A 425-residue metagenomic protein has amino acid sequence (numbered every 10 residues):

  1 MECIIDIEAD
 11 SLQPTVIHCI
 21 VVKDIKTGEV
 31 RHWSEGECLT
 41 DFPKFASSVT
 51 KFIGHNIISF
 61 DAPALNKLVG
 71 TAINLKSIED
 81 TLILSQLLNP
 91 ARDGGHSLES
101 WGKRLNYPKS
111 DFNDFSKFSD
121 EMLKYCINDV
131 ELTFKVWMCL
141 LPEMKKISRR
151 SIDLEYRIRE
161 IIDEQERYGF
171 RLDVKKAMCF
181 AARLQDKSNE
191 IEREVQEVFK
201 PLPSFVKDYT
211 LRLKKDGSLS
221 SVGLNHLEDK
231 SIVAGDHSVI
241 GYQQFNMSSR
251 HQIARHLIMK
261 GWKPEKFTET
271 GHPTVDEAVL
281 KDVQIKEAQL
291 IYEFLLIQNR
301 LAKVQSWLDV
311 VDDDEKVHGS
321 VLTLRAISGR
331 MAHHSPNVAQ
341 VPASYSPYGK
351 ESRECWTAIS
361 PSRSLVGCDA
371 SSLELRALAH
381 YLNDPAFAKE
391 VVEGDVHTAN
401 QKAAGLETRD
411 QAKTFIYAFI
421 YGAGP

Functional and structural regions predicted by a protein language model:
M1-E8, Q13, I73, R104 (+4 more regions): Conserved "right-hand" nucleotidyltransferase catalytic core of DNA-directed polymerases
Q13-H18, V22-K44, T50-K145, I152-I162 (+1 more regions): Active-site-proximal helix-loop-helix substrate-binding element of RNase H-like nuclease domains
T15-C19, G367, E374-L406: Metal-dependent catalytic core segments for phosphate chemistry
G28, P90-G94, C139-K146, R167-L172 (+3 more regions): Short helix-capping/linker segments at secondary-structure and domain boundaries
T71-I73, E143, D186, L202 (+2 more regions): Secondary-structure transition/capping motifs at alpha-helix termini and the adjoining loop/turn into the next element
R159-D163, R255, R376, A399 (+2 more regions): Contiguous, well-ordered alpha-helical segments that form the cores/surfaces of helical PPI scaffolds
H318, T323-A326, K402-P425: Conserved catalytic core of nucleic-acid polymerases
